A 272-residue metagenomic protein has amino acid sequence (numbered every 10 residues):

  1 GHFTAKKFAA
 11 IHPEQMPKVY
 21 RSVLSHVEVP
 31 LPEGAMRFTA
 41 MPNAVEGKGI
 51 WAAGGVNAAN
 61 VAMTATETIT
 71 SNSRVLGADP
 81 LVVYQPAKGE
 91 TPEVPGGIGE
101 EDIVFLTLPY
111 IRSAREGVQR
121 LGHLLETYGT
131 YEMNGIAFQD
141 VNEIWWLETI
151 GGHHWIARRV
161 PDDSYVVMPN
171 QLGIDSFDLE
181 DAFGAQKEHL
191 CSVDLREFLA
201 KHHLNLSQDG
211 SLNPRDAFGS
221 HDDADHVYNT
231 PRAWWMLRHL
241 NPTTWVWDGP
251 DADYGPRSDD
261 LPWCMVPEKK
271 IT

Functional and structural regions predicted by a protein language model:
G1-G99, R120-V266, K270-I271: A contiguous strand-loop segment
G89-E93, D102-I111: Second-shell loop/turn segments in exported
G117: Aromatic- and Gly/Pro-rich donor/ligand-binding loops that form nucleotide- or phosphate-bearing donor binding pockets
